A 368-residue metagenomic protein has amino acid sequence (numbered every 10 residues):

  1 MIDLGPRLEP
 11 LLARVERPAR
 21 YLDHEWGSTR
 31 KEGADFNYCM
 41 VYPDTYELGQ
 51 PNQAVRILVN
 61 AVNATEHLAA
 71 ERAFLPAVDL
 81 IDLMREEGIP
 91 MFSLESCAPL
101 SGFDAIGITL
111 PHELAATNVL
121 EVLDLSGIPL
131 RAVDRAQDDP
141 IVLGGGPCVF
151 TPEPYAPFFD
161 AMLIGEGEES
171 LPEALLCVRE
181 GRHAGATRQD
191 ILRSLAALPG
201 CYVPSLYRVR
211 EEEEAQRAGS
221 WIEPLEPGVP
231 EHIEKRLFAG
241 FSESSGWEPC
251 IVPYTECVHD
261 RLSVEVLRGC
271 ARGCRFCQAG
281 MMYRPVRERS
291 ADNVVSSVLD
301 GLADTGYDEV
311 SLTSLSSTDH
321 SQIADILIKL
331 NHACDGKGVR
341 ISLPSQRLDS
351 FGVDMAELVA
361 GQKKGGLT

Functional and structural regions predicted by a protein language model:
L8-C39, Y46-E47, P204, R210 (+1 more regions): N-terminal [4Fe-4S]-dependent radical SAM core
Y38-D44, V62, C250-R275, L302 (+1 more regions): N-terminal pre-triad scaffold of radical SAM enzymes
Y38-P43, E47-N60, H67-E71, P76-M84 (+2 more regions): Low-complexity, highly charged intrinsically disordered N-terminal segments that act as targeting/localization
V41-T45, D300-T368: Conserved SAM/AdoMet-binding glycine-rich loop
Y46-G49, V78-I81, L114-A116, V149-P152 (+7 more regions): Flexible loop/turn segments at secondary-structure boundaries
V62, I106, L110, V119 (+6 more regions): Conserved structural-core and active-site-/substrate-pathway-adjacent residues in large, well-folded domains of enzymes
L75-E223: Glycine-rich beta-alpha loop elements in corrinoid/cobalamin-binding modules across cobalamin-dependent enzymes
C277-N293: Iron-sulfur (Fe-S) cluster-binding segments and ferredoxin-like electron-carrier domains, especially [2Fe-2S]
